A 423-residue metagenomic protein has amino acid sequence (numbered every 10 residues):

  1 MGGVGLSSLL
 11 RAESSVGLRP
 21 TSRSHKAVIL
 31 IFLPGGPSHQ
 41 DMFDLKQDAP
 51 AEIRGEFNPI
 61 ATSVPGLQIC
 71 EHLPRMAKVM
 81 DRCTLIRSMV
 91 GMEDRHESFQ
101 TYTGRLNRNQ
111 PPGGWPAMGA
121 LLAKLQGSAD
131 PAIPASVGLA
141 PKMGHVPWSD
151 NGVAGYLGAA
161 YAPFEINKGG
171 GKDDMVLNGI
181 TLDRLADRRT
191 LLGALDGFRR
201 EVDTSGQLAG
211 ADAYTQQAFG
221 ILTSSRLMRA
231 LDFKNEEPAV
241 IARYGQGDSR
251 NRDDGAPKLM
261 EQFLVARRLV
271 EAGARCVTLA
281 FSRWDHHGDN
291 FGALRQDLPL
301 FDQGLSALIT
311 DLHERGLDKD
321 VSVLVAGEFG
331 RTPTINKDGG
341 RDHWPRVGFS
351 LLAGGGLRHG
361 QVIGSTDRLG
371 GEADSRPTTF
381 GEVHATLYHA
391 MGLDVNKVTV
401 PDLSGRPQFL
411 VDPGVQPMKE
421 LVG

Functional and structural regions predicted by a protein language model:
M1-G423: Ligand-binding pockets and gating/stacking loops
